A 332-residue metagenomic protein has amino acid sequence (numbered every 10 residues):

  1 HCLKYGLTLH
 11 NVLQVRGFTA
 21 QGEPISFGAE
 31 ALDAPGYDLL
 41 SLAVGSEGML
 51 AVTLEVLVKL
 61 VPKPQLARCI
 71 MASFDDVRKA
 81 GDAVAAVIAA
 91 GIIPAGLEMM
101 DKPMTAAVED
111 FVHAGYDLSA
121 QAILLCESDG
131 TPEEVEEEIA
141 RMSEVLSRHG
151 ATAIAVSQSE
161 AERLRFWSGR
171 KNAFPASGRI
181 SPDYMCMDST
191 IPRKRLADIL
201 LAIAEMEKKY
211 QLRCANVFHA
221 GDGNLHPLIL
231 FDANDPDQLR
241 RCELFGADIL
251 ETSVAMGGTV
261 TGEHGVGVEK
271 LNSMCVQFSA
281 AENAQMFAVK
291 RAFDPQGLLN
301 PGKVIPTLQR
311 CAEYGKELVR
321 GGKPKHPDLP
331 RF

Functional and structural regions predicted by a protein language model:
H1-E98, K316-R320, H326-F332: FAD-binding subdomain of flavoenzyme oxidoreductases
P24-A43, K208, E243-G257, F287: Short, hydrophobic/aliphatic alpha-helical segments
P24-I25, P94-G96, T152-A155, V260-G262 (+1 more regions): Acidic/polar loop patches that form or flank catalytic/metal-binding clefts of enzymes that bind anionic ligands
G48, P227, D294: Conserved, mostly hydrophobic/aromatic
V58-P62, R68-F245, T252, M256: C-terminal substrate-recognition/cap domain of FAD-linked oxidoreductases
F218, T259-V266, P301-V304: Short acidic/histidine-rich active-site segments
N234, V268-C275: Short beta-alpha connecting loops at secondary-structure transitions that line or flank enzyme active sites
A281-F332: Intrinsic disorder at enzyme termini
